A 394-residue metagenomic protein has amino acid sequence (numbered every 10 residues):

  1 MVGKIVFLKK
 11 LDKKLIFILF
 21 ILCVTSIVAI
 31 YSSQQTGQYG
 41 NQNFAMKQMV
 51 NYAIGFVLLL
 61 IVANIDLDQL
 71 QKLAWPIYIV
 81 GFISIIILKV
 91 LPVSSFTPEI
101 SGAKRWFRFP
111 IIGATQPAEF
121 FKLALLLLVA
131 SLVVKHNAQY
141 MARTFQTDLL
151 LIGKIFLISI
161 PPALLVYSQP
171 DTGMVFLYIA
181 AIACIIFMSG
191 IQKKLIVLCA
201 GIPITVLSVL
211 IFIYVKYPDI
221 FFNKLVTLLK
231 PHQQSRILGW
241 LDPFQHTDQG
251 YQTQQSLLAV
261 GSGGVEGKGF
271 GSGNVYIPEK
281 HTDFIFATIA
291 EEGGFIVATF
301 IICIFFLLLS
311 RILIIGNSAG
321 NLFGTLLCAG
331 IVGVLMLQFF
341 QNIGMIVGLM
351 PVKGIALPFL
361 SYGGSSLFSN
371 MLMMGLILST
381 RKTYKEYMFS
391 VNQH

Functional and structural regions predicted by a protein language model:
M1-L8, I30, N342-I343, V347-H394: A juxtamembrane structural motif centered on a specific transmembrane helix
V2-K4, V28-A29, G37-M46, V50 (+6 more regions): Membrane-helix boundary/helix-loop-helix interface segments in multi-pass membrane proteins
V50-L58, F121, E292-I312: Hydrophobic alpha-helical transmembrane segments
V57-D68, A130-A138, A183-Q192, L307-G316 (+1 more regions): Structural signal for the C-terminal ends of transmembrane alpha-helices and the immediately following loop
W75-P76, G153-L165, T172-N223: Hydrophobic alpha-helical segments of polytopic membrane proteins
F176, A180-L195, G273-V297, A356-F368: Interfacial segments of multi-pass membrane proteins
A200-V297: Hydrophobic, glycine- and aromatic-enriched re-entrant/interface helices and adjoining loop segments
I314-K353: Loop-to-helix entry and N-terminal half of a specific, functionally important transmembrane alpha helix in multi-pass
